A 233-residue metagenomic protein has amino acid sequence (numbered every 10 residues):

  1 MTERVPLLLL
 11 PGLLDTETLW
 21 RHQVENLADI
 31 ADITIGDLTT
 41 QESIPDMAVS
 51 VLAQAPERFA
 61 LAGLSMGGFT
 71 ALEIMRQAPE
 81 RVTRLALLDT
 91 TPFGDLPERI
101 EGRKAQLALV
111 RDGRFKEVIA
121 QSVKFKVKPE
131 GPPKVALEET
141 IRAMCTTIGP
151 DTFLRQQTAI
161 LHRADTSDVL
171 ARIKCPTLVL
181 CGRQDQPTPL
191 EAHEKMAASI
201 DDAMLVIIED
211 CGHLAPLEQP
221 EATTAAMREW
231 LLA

Functional and structural regions predicted by a protein language model:
T2-P45, V49-S50, L64: Conserved HGGG/HGGXW glycine-rich cap/lid loop of the alpha/beta-hydrolase fold
I44, R76-Q77, R81-A120: Flexible "cap/lid" loop of the alpha/beta hydrolase fold
G63-G67, A71: Gly/Ala-rich beta-loop-alpha elbow adjacent to hydrolase catalytic centers
D95-E98, G113-R172: Conserved alpha/beta-hydrolase catalytic His-Asp/Glu region
I173, V179-C181, D185: Short beta-strand/loop motif that positions the catalytic acidic residue of the alpha/beta-hydrolase fold
C175, P189-A198: Short alpha-helix in the alpha/beta-hydrolase fold that links the catalytic acid
E194-H213: Catalytic histidine neighborhood in serine/cysteine hydrolases with alpha/beta-hydrolase-type architecture
C211-T224: Catalytic histidine-centered segment of alpha/beta-hydrolase-like enzymes
